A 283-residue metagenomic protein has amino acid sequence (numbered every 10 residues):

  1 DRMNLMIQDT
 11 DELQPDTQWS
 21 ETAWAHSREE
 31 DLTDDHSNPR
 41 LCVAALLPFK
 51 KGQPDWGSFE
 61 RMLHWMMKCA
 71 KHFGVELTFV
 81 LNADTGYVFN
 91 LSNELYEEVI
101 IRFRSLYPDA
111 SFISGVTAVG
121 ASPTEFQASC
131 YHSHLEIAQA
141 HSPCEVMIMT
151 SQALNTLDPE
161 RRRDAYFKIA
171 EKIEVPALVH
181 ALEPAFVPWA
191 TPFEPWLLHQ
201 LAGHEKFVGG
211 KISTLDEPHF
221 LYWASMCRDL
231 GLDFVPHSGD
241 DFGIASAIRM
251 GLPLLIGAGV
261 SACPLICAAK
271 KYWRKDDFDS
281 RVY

Functional and structural regions predicted by a protein language model:
D1-M3: Short, Lys/Arg-enriched N-terminal segments with co-localized hydrophobic residues within the first ~10-30 amino acids
I7-A190: Active-site beta->alpha loop and helix N-cap motifs at the rims of alpha/beta catalytic domains
A170-K172, L178-Y283: Catalytic alpha/beta core domains of metabolic enzymes, predominantly
